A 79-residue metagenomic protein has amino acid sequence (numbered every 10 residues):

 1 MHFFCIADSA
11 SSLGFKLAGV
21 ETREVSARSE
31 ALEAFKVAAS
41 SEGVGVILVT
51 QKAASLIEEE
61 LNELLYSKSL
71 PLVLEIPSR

Functional and structural regions predicted by a protein language model:
M1-L32: N-terminal first-folded block
A10, S41-V44, P71: Terminal alpha-helical anchor/extension segments at protein ends
S12, A54-L56: Glycine-rich nucleotide phosphate-binding loop and flanking beta-alpha elements of Rossmann-like dinucleotide-binding
V20-E21, S40, N62-Y66: Short, solvent-exposed amphipathic alpha-helical segments in soluble enzyme and RNA/protein-processing domains
A27, T50-K52, P77: Short secondary-structure boundary segments
A34-A38: CheY-like receiver
G45-V49: Periplasmic-binding protein-like
I57-R79: C-terminal structural segments of small proteins and small subunits
